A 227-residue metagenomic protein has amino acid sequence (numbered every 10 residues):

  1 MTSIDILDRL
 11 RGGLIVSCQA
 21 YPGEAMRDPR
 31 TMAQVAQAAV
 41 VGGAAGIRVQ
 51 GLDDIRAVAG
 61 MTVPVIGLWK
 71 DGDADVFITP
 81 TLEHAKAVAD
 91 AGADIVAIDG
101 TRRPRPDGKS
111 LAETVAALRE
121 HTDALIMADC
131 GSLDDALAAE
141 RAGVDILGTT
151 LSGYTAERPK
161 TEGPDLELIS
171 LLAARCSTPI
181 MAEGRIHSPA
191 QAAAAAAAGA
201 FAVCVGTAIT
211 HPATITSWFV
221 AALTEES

Functional and structural regions predicted by a protein language model:
M1-D90, A124-I126, D134-A142, A222-T224: Conserved N-terminal beta1-alpha1 strand-loop-helix module at the mouth
T2-R30, P164-S227: C-terminal alpha-helical cap/extension of soluble enzyme domains
G12-S17, A33-Q34, T62-I66, A93-V96 (+3 more regions): A short alpha-helix capping/helix-coil boundary motif
L14-C18, I47, V65-W69, V96-I98 (+4 more regions): Hydrophobic faces of well-ordered beta-strands that scaffold small-molecule active sites in alpha/beta enzyme cores
Q19-Y21, V41-G42, A91-R105, I146-P159 (+1 more regions): Glycine-rich phosphate-binding active-site loops on the catalytic face of alpha/beta enzymes
M26-P29, I47-I66, D75-E83, G100-L118 (+4 more regions): Active-site-adjacent beta->alpha loops and helix N-cap segments on the catalytic face of soluble alpha/beta enzymes
Q37-G43, L118-D123, A174-T178, G199-F201: Short, surface-exposed connector motifs at secondary-structure boundaries
H121, A139-I146, T150: Short hydrophobic alpha-helical module
